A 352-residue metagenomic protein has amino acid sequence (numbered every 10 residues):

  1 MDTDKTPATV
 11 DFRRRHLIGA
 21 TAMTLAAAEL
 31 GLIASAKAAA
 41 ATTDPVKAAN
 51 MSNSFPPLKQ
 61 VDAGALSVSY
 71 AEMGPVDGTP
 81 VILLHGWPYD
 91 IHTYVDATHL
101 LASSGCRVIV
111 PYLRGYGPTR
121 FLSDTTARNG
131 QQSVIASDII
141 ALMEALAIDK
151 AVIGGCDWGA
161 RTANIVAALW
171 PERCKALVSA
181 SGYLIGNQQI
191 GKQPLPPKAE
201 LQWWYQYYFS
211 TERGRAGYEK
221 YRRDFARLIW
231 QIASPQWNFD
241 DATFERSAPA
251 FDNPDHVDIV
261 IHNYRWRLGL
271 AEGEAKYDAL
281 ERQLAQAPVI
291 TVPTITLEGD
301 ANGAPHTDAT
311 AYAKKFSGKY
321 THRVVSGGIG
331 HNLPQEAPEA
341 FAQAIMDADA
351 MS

Functional and structural regions predicted by a protein language model:
M1-F12, M23: N-terminal secretory signal peptides
V10-H16, L25-D44: N-terminal twin-arginine translocation
T43-N50, S54-P57, S67-V68, M73 (+3 more regions): Flexible "cap/lid" subdomain of the alpha/beta-hydrolase fold that forms the substrate-access gate
K59-A63: Short acidic-hydrophobic surface loop/beta-edge motif
M73-R120: Conserved HGGG/HGGXW glycine-rich cap/lid loop of the alpha/beta-hydrolase fold
I139, F341, I345: Hydrophobic "lid"/C-terminal helical patch of Rossmann-like NAD(P)-dependent dehydrogenase/epimerase domains
I329-A337: Catalytic histidine-centered segment of alpha/beta-hydrolase-like enzymes
A344-S352: C-terminal alpha-helix
